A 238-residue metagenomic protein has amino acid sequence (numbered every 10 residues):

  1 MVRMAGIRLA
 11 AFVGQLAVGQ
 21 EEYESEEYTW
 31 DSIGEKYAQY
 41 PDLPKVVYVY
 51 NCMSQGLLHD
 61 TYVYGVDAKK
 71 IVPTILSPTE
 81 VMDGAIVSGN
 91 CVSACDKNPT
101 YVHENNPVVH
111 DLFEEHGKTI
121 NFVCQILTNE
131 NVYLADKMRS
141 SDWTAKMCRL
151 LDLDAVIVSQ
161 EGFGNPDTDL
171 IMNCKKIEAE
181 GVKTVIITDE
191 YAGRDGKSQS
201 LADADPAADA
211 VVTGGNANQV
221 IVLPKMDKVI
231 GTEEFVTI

Functional and structural regions predicted by a protein language model:
M1-I238: An N-terminal assembly and electron-transfer interface module characteristic of large anaerobic redox and radical
